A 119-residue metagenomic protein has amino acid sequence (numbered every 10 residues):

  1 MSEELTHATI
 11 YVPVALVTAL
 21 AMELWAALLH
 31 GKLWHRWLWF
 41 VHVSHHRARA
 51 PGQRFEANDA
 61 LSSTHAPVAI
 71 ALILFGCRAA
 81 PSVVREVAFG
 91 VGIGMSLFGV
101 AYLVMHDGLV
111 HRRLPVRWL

Functional and structural regions predicted by a protein language model:
M1-T9: Short, strongly hydrophobic alpha-helical membrane anchors
I10-V14: A subset of N-terminal targeting peptides
M22-L119: Membrane-embedded catalytic scaffold of the fatty acid hydroxylase/desaturase
